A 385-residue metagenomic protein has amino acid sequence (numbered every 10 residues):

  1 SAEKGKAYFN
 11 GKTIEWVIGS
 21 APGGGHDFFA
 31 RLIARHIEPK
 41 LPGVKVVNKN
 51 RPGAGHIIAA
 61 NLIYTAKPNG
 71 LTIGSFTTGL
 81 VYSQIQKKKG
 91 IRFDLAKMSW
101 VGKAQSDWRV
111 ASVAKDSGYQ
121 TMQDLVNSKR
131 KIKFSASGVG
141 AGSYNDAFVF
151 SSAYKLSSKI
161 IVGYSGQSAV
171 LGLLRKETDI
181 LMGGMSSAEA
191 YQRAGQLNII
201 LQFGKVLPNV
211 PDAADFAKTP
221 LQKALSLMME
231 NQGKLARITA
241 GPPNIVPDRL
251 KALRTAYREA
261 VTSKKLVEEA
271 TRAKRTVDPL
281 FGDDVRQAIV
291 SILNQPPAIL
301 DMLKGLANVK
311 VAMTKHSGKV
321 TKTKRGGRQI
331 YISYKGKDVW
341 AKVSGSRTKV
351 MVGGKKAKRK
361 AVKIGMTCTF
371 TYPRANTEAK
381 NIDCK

Functional and structural regions predicted by a protein language model:
A2, G23-P42, Y144-S152: Short, polar/charged alpha-helical segment
Y8-N10, I14, P39-L41, L62-T72 (+4 more regions): Hinge/capping helix and adjacent helix->loop/strand transition within the periplasmic-binding protein
N10-K12, Q192, P247-K319, R374-N376 (+1 more regions): An extracytoplasmic/periplasmic, membrane-proximal ligand-sensing/linker region
E15-R31, G53-G55, S135-G142: Extracytoplasmic "Venus flytrap"
I57-A60, A169-V170, A188: Short, hydrophobic alpha-helical packing/hinge segments within bilobed ligand-binding/sensory domains
I73-F76, G163, M182-G183, Q202 (+1 more regions): Short beta-strand and adjacent tight-turn residues that come in two discontinuous sequence segments and form the edges
T78-G90, Y144, F148-A153, D179-F216: A ligand-binding cleft/hinge motif common to bilobed small-molecule-binding domains
V309-V343, G353-K385: Short, flexible, surface-exposed loop segments at domain boundaries
